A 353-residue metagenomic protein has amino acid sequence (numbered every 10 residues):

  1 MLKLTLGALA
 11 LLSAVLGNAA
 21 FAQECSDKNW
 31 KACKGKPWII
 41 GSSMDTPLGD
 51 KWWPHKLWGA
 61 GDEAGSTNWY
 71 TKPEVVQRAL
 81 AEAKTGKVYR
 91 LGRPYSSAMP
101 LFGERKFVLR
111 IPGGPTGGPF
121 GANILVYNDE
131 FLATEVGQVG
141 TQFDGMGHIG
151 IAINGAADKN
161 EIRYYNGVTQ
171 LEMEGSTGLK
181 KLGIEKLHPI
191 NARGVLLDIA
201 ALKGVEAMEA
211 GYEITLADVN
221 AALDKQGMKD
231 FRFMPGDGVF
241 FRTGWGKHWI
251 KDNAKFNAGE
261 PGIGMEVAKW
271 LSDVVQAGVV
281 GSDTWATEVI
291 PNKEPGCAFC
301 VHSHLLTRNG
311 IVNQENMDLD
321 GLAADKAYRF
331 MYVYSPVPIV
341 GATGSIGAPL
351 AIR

Functional and structural regions predicted by a protein language model:
M1-A8: Bacterial N-terminal signal peptides that target proteins for export
A10-L16: Hydrophobic core
G17-A22: Sec/Tat signal peptide C-region and signal peptidase I cleavage site
Q23-R353: Active-/binding-site microenvironments in catalytic and ligand-binding cores
